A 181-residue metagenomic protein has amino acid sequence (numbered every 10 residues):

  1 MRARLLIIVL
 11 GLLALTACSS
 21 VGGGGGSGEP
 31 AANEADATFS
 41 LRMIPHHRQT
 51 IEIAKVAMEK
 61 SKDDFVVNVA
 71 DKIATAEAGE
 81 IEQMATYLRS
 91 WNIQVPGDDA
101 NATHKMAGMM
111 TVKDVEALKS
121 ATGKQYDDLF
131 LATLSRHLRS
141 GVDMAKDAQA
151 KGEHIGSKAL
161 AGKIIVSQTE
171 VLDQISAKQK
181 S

Functional and structural regions predicted by a protein language model:
M1-I8: Bacterial N-terminal signal peptides that target proteins for export
A14-A17: C-terminal motif of bacterial Sec signal peptides marking the signal peptidase cleavage site
S19-S181: All-alpha RGS (Regulator of G-protein Signaling) helical domain and cognate RGS-like helical scaffolds
